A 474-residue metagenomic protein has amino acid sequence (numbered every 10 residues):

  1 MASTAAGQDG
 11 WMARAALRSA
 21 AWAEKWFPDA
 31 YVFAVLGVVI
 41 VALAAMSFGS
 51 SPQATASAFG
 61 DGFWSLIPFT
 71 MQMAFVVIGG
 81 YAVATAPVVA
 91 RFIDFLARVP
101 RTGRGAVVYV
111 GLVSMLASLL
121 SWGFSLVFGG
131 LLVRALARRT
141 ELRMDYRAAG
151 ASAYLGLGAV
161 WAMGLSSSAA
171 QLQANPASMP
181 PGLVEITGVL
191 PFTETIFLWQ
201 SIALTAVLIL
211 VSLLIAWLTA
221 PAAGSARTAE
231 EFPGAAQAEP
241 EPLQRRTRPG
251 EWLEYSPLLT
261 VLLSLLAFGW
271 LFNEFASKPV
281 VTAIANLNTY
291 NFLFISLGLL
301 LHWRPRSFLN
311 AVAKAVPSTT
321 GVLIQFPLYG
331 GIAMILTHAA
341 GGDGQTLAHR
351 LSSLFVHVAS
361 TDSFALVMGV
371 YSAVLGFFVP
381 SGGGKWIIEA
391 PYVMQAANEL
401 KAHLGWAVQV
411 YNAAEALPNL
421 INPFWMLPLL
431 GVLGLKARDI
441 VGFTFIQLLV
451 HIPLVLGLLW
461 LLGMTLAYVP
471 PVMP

Functional and structural regions predicted by a protein language model:
M1-V77, F197-L210, L214-Q325, I446-I452 (+1 more regions): Hydrophobic transmembrane alpha-helices of multi-pass small-molecule transporters
A15-R18, A54-F59, A84-P100, A135-D145 (+3 more regions): Flexible loop linkers connecting adjacent transmembrane helices in multi-pass alpha-helical membrane transporters
F27-D29, W64-T70, A97-Y109, T140-A149 (+5 more regions): Membrane-interfacial loop-to-helix junctions in multi-pass transporters
L66-M179, F378: Early transmembrane hairpin of solute transport permeases
P68-F75, G80, T187-V211, H357-G376: Hydrophobic alpha-helical transmembrane segments
V99-L132, L323-A340, H349-Q395, E399: Hydrophobic alpha-helical transmembrane segments of multi-pass integral membrane proteins, predominantly secondary
G103-S118, L142-S166, L183-T193, T361-G376 (+1 more regions): Alpha-helical transmembrane segments of multi-pass membrane proteins
V133-R227, W425-L458: Membrane-core helix-loop-helix motifs of multi-pass transport proteins
